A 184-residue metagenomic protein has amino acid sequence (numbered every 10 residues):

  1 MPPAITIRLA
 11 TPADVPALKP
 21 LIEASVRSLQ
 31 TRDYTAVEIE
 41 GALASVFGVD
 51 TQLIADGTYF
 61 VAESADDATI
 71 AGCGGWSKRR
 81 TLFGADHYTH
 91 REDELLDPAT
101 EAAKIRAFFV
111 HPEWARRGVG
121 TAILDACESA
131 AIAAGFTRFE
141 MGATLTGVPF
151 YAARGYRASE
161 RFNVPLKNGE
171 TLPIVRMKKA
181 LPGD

Functional and structural regions predicted by a protein language model:
M1-P16, P182-D184: Conserved N-terminal entry element of GNAT/NAT acetyltransferase domains
A10, R106, G142-A143: Small/polar loops that bind or transfer phosphate-bearing groups
E23-V49: Conserved GNAT-fold acetyl-CoA-binding loop/helix
D56, T69-A115, D125, A130 (+1 more regions): Conserved acyl-donor/pantetheine-binding loop and adjacent beta-alpha core of acyl/acetyltransferases and related
Y59-S64: Cytosolic beta-strand hydrophobic patch enriched in CBS
R117, T121, A133, L145-R161 (+1 more regions): Conserved active-site alpha-helix within GNAT-family acetyltransferase domains
L124, A131-T144: Conserved GNAT acetyl-CoA-binding A-motif
